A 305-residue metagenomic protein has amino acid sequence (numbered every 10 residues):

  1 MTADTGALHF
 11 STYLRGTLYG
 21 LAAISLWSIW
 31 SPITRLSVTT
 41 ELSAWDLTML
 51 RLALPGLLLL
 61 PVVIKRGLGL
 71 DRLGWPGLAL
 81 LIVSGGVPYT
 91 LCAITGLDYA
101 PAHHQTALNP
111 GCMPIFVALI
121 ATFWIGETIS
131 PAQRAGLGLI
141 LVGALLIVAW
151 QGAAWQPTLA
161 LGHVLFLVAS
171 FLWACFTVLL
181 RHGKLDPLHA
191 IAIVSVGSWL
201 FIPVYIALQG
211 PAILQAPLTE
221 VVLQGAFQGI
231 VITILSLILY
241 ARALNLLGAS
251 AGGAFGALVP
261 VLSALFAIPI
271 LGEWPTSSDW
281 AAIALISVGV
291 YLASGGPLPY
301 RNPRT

Functional and structural regions predicted by a protein language model:
M1-D46, G152-H182, F201, R304-T305: Glycine-/small-residue-enriched transmembrane alpha-helix faces in small-molecule transporters and effluxers
L14-Y19, A44-P61, L80, A135-V142 (+2 more regions): Hydrophobic alpha-helical transmembrane segments of multi-pass integral membrane proteins, especially transporters
L18, L50, T90, H104-C112 (+2 more regions): Helix-helix packing/entry segments at the starts of transmembrane helices
A23-I33, L60-N109, L146, G229-L247: Specific transmembrane alpha-helical segments of multi-pass solute transporters/efflux pumps, especially DMT/EamA
P32-E41, L97-D98, V148-L159, A207-G225 (+1 more regions): Membrane-interface helix termini and inter-helical loops of multi-pass transporters
S37, L47, R51, G96 (+7 more regions): Hydrophobic/aromatic residues within transmembrane alpha-helices of multi-pass small-molecule transporters
D46-L57, G85, I94-T128, A169 (+1 more regions): Specific alpha-helical transmembrane segments that line the substrate/conduction pathway and gating interfaces
L59, A132-Q151, W199, A257 (+2 more regions): Hydrophobic transmembrane alpha-helices of multi-pass small-molecule transport proteins
